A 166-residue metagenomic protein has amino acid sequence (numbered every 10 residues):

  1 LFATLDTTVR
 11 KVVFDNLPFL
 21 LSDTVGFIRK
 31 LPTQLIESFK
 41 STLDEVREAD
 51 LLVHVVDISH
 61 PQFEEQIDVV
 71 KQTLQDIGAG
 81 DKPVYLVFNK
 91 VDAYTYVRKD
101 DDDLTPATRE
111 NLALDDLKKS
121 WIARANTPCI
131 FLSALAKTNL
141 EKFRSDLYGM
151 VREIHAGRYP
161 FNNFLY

Functional and structural regions predicted by a protein language model:
L1-F19, I28-S38, S59, F63-E64 (+1 more regions): Switch I (effector-binding) loop of TRAFAC-class P-loop GTPase G-domains
A3, P61, E65, Q72-Y166: C-terminal-of-GTPase-core extension/linker across diverse P-loop GTPases
F14-L17, R47-A49, A79-K82, A125-N126: Short loop/turn elements that form and flank the Walker-type P-loop nucleotide-binding site in RecA-like NTPase cores
D23: Conserved active-site aspartate in kinases
T33-F39, D100, D115: Short alpha-helical interface patches
Q34-H60, Q72-A79, S133: Inter-motif core of Ras-like GTPase G domains
